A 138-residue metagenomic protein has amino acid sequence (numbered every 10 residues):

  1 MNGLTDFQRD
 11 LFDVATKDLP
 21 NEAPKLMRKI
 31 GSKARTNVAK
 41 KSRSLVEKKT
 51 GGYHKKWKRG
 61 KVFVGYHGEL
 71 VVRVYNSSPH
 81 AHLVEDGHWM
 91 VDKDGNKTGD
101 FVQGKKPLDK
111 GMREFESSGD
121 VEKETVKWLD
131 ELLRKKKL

Functional and structural regions predicted by a protein language model:
M1-Y75, A81, W89-L138: Short, Lys/Arg-rich flexible segments
